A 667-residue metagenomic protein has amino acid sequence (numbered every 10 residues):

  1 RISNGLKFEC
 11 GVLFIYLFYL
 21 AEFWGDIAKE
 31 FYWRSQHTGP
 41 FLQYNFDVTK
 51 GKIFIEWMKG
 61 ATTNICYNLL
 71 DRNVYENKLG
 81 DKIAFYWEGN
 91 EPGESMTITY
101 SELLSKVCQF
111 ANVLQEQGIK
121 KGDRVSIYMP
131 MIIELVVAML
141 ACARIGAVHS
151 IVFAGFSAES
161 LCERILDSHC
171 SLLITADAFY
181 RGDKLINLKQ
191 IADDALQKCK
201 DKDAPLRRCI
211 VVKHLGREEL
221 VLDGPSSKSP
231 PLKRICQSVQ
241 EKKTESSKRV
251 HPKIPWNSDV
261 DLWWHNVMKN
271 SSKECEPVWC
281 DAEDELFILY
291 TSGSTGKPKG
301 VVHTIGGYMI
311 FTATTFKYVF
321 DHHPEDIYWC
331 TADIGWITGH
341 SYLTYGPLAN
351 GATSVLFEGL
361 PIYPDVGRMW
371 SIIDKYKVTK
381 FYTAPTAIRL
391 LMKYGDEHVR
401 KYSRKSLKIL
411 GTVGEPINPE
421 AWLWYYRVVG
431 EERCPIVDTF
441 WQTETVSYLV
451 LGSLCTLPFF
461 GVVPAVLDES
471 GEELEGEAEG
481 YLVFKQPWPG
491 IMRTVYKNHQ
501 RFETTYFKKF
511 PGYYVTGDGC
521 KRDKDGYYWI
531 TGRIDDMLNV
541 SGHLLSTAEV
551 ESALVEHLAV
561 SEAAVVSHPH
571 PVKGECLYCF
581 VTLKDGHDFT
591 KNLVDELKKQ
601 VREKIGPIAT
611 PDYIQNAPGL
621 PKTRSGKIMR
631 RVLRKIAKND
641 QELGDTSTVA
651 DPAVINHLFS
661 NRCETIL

Functional and structural regions predicted by a protein language model:
R1-I98, E102-N112, I191-P205, K213-D259 (+1 more regions): N-lobe entry segment of adenylate-forming
F14, C66-Y67, D81-L140, S157-C162 (+2 more regions): Conserved AMP-binding/adenylate-forming core of the ANL superfamily
M96-S101, V278-W279, L286-I310: Conserved AMP-binding A3 loop
V107-C108, M268-N270, A282, V301-D321: Conserved structural elements of the adenylate-forming
I127, E283, G307, T312 (+2 more regions): Conserved AMP-binding loop of ANL adenylate-forming enzymes
V152-A178, A192, I362, D374 (+11 more regions): AMP-binding/adenylate-forming catalytic core of the ANL superfamily
A158, C162-L262, P324-E325, Y345 (+4 more regions): Conserved adenylate-forming
V572, E603-I628, D640-I666: AMP-binding/adenylate-forming catalytic domain of the ANL superfamily
